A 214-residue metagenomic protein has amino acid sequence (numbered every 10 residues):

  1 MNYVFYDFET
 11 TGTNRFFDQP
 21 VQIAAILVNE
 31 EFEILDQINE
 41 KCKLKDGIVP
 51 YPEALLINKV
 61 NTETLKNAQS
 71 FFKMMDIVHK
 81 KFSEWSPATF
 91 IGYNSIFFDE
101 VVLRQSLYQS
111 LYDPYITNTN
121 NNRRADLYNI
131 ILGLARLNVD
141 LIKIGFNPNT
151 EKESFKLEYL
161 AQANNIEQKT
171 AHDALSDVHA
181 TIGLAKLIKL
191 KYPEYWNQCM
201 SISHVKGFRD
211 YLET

Functional and structural regions predicted by a protein language model:
M1-V4: Extreme N-terminal starter segment of soluble prokaryotic enzymes
Y6-E9, A25: N-terminal phosphate-binding or glycine-rich loops at protein starts, especially the Walker A/P-loop of NTPases
E9-F16: Short acidic, Gly/Ser-rich segments with clustered Asp/Glu that frequently serve as metal-coordination loops in enzyme
F17-I23, L27-V60, F82-E194, C199-I202: Metal-dependent phosphoesterase core characteristic of DEDDh/y 3'-5' exonuclease domains
I57-M75: Metal-dependent phosphoesterase signature
M74, V78-F82: Generic hydrophobic alpha-helical segments
S201-T214: Acidic catalytic cores of enzymes that act on phosphate-bearing nucleotides/polynucleotides
